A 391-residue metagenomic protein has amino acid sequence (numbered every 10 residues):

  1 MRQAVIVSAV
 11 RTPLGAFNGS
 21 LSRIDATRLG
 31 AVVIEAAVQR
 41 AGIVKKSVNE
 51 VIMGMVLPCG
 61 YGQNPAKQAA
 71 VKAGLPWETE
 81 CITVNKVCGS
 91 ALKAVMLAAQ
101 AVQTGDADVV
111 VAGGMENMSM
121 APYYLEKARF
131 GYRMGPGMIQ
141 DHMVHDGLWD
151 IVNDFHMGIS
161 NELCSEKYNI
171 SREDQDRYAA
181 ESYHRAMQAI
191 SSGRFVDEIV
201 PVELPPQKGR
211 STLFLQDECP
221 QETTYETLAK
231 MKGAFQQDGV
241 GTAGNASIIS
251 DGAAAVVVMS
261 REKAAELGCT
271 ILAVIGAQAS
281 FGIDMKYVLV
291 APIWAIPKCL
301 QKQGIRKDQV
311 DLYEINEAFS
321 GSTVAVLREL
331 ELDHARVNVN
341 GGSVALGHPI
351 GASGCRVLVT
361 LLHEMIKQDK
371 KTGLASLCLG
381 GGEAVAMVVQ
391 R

Functional and structural regions predicted by a protein language model:
M1-I24, I139, Y225-V290, W294 (+3 more regions): Condensing-enzyme catalytic core mediating Claisen C-C bond formation in acyl metabolism
M1-Y61, P65-A73, W77-E80, S160-R172 (+5 more regions): Conserved active-site "lid/cap" helical segment
V10-T12, R23-A31, R40, D174-E266 (+3 more regions): N-terminal extracellular/periplasmic Venus flytrap/periplasmic-binding protein-like
M55-V109, V152-H156, E222-I248, E329-R356 (+2 more regions): Conserved catalytic cysteine-centered active-site region of acyl-thioester-dependent Claisen-condensing enzymes
K86-E116, S165-R194, A255-E262, L327 (+2 more regions): Active-site-proximal alpha-helical scaffold in enzymes
V109-L163: Flexible glycine-/small-residue-enriched beta->alpha junction loops that bind anionic phosphate/pyrophosphate groups
S160-E162, E198, P206, G276-A345: Active-site pocket-lining segment
